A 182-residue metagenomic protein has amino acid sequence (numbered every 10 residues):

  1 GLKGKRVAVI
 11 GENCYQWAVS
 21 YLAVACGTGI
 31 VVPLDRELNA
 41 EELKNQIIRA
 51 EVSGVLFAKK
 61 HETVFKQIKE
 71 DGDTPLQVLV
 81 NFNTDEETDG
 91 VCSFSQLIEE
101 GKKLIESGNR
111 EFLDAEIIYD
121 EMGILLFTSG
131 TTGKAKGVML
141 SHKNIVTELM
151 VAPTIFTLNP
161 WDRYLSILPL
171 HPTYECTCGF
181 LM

Functional and structural regions predicted by a protein language model:
G1-L38: Conserved AMP-binding/adenylate-forming
V7, V24, V55, M122 (+3 more regions): Conserved S/T- and glycine-rich ATP-binding loop of Class I adenylate-forming
G11-C14, D35, L158, I167-P172: Conserved AMP-binding
W17-A18, D35, N45, I117 (+1 more regions): Tryptophan-centric aromatic hotspots in well-structured domains and transmembrane helices
Y21-G27, R49, P172, L181: Short hydrophobic alpha-helices that are characteristic scaffold elements of the AMP-binding
C26-E100: Structural core segment of the AMP-binding/adenylate-forming
N81, K102-F127, K134, T157-R163: Conserved pre-ATP/AMP-binding loop-to-beta segment of ANL
V138-N159, Y164-I167, T177: Conserved structural elements of the adenylate-forming
